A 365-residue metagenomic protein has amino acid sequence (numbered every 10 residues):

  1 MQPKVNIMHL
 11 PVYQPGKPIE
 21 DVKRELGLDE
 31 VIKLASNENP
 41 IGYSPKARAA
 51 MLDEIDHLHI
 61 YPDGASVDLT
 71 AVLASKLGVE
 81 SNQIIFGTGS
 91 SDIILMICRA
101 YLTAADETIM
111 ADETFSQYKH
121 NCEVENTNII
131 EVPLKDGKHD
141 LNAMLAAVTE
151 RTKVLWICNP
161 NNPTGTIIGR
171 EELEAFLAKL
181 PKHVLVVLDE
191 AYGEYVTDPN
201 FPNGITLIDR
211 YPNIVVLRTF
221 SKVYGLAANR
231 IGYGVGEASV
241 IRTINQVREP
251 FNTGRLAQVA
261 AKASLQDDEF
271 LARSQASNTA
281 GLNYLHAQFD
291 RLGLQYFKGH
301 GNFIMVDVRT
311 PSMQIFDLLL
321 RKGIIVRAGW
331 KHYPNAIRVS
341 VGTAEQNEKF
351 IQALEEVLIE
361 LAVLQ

Functional and structural regions predicted by a protein language model:
M1-I60, H139: N-terminal "arm"/small-domain region of PLP-dependent enzymes with the aminotransferase-like
E30, E80-I84, A104-E107, R151 (+4 more regions): Short acidic capping loops at alpha-helix termini that bridge into adjacent secondary structure
H59-E107, E125: Phosphate-binding glycine-rich loop
A65, N213-D290, L294-F297: PLP-dependent aminotransferase class I/II
A100-I157: PLP-dependent aminotransferase-like
L141-E150, P163-V186, E190-S221: Active-site pre-lysine segment of PLP-dependent enzymes
T279, Q288-K322: Conserved PLP-binding catalytic core of the aspartate aminotransferase-like
L318-K322, W330-Q365: PLP-dependent enzyme catalytic core of the Aspartate aminotransferase-like
